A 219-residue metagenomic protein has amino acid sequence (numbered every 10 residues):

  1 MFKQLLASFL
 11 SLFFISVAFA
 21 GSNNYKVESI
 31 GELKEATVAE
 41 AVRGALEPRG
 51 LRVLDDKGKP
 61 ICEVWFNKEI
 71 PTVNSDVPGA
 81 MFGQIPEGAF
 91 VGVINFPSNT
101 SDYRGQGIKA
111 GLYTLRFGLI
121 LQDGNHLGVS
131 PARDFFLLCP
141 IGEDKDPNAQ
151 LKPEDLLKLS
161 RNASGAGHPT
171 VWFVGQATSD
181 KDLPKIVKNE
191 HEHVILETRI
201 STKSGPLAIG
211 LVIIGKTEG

Functional and structural regions predicted by a protein language model:
M1-Q4: Positively charged n-region of N-terminal signal peptides that target proteins for export
A7-V17: Bacterial N-terminal signal peptides
A18-S22: Boundary at the C-terminal end of the N-terminal hydrophobic targeting segment
Y25-E28, A41-I108, R116-G219: Extended, well-structured beta-strand/loop surface patches that form recognition or cofactor-anchoring regions within
G31, V38: Nuclease and nuclease-like effector domains acting on nucleic acids or nucleotide cofactors
